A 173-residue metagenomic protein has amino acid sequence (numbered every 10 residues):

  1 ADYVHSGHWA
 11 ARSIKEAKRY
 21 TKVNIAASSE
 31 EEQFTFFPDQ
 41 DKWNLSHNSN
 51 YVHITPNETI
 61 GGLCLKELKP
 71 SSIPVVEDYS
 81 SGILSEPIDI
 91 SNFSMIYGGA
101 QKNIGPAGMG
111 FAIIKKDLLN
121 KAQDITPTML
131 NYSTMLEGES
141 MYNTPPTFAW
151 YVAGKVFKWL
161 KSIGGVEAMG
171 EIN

Functional and structural regions predicted by a protein language model:
A1-W9: Conserved PLP-anchoring active-site segment centered on the Schiff-base-forming lysine
D2, Y51-T55, V76, Y97 (+1 more regions): Structural motif
H8-W9, S28-E32, N57-G61, S80-I83 (+3 more regions): Short acidic/polar capping segments at secondary-structure boundaries
A11-Y20: Active-site-proximal loop->helix
A17, S29-I83: Active-site phosphate-binding strand-loop segment of PLP-dependent enzymes
T21-A27: A glycine-rich helix N-cap at a beta->alpha junction
P87-K102, M109: A short alpha/beta connector and helix-capping loop motif
A100-I172: Active-site C-terminal subdomain of aminotransferase-like
